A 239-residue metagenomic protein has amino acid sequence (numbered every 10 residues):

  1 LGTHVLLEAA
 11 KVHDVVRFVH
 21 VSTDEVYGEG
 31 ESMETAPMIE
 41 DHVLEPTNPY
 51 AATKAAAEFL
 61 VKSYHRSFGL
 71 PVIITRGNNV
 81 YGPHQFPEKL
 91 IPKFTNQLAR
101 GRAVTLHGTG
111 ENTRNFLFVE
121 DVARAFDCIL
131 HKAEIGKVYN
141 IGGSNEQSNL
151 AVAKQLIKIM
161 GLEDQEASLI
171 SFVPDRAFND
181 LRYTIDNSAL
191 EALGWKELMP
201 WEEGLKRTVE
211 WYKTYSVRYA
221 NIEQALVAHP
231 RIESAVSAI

Functional and structural regions predicted by a protein language model:
L1-E8, E88, E120-A123, D127: Conserved active-site region of classical short-chain dehydrogenase/reductase
L1-V5, V12, V16-R17, V26-I74 (+2 more regions): Catalytic helix-loop patch of NAD(P)-dependent Rossmann-fold dehydrogenases
T3-H4, A55-K62, P92-T95, A123-R124 (+1 more regions): Conserved active-site helix of classical SDR/Rossmann-fold NAD(P)-dependent CH-OH oxidoreductases
V19-V21, T75, F94: Hydrophobic structural elements of the Rossmann-like NAD(P)H-binding subdomain that define the short-chain
S22, Y50, V119: Conserved phosphate-binding and hydrolysis motifs of nucleotide-dependent enzymes
T23, G77, T109: Active-site loop/turn elements of alpha/beta-hydrolase fold enzymes, especially the short glycine-/histidine-rich
P92, L98-I239: C-terminal substrate-binding subdomain of Rossmann-fold SDR/epimerase-dehydratase oxidoreductases
